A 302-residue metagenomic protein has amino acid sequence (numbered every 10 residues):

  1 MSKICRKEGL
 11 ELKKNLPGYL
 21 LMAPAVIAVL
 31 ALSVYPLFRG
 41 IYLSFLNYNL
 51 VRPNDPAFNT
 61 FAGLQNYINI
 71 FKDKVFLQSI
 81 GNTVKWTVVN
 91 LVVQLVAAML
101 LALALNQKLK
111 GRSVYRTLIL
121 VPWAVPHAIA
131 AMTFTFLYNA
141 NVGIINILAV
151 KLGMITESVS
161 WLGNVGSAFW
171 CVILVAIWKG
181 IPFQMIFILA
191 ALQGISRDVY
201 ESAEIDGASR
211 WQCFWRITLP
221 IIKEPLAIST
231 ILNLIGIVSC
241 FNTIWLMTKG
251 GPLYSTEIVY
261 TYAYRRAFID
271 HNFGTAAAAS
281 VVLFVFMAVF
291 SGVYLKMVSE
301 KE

Functional and structural regions predicted by a protein language model:
M1-K13: Short, Lys/Arg-rich, polar N-terminal cytosolic tail immediately upstream of the first transmembrane signal-anchor
E11-E302: A structural signal for multi-pass alpha-helical bundles of membrane permease subunits that mediate small-molecule
